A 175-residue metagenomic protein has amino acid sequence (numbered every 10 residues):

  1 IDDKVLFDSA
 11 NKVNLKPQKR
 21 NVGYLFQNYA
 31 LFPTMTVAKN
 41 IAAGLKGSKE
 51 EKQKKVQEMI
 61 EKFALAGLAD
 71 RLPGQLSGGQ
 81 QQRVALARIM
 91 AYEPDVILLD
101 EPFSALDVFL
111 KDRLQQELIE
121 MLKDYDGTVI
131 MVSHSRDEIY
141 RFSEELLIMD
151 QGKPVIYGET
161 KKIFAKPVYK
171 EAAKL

Functional and structural regions predicted by a protein language model:
K4, E51-L68, E120-K123: Conserved ABC ATPase "signature" region
L6-G23, P167: ABC ATPase NBD coupling module
L72-L76, Q80: Conserved ABC ATPase signature
A91-D95: A short, proline-enriched helix->beta-strand linker immediately N-terminal to the Walker B motif in ABC-type P-loop
I97-E101: Catalytic Walker B motif of ABC-type/P-loop ATPase nucleotide-binding domains
Y157-G158, K166: ABC ATPase "signature
